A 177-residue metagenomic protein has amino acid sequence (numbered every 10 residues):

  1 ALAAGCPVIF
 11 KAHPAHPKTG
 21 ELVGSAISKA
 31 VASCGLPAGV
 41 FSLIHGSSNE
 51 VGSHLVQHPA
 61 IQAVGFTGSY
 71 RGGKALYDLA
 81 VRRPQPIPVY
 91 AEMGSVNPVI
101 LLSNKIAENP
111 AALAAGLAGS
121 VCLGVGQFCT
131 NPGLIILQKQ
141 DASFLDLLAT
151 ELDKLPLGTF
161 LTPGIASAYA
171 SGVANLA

Functional and structural regions predicted by a protein language model:
A1-C34: Conserved small-residue-rich beta-alpha loop and adjacent elements that most often cradle the phosphate/pyrophosphate
F10, L43-H45, F66-G68, V89-E92: General beta-strand structural signal in soluble alpha/beta enzymes
K11, A15, L43, K105 (+1 more regions): Conserved short-loop catalytic and cofactor-binding motifs
P14, S47-N49, S95-V96, N104: Short, solvent-exposed coil/turn elements at secondary-structure transition points
P17-K18, S47, G72: Short secondary-structure capping/turn micro-motifs that flank functional sites
L22, A26-A30, H58, A63 (+1 more regions): ALDH superfamily catalytic-core signature
P37-F41: Short acidic capping loops at alpha-helix termini that bridge into adjacent secondary structure
S42-G65: A structured beta-alpha segment of the ubiquitous adenosine-cofactor-binding alpha/beta core
